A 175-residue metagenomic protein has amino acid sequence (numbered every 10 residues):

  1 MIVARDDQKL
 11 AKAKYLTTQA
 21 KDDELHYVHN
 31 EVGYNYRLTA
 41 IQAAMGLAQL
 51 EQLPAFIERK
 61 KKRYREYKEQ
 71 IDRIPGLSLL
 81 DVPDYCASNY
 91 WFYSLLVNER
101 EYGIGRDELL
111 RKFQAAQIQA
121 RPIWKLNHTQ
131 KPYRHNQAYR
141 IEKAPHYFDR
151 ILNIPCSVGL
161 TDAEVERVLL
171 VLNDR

Functional and structural regions predicted by a protein language model:
M1-I2: Glycine-rich phosphate-binding loop of ATP-grasp-fold ATP-dependent ligases
R5-R175: PLP-dependent aminotransferase class I/II
